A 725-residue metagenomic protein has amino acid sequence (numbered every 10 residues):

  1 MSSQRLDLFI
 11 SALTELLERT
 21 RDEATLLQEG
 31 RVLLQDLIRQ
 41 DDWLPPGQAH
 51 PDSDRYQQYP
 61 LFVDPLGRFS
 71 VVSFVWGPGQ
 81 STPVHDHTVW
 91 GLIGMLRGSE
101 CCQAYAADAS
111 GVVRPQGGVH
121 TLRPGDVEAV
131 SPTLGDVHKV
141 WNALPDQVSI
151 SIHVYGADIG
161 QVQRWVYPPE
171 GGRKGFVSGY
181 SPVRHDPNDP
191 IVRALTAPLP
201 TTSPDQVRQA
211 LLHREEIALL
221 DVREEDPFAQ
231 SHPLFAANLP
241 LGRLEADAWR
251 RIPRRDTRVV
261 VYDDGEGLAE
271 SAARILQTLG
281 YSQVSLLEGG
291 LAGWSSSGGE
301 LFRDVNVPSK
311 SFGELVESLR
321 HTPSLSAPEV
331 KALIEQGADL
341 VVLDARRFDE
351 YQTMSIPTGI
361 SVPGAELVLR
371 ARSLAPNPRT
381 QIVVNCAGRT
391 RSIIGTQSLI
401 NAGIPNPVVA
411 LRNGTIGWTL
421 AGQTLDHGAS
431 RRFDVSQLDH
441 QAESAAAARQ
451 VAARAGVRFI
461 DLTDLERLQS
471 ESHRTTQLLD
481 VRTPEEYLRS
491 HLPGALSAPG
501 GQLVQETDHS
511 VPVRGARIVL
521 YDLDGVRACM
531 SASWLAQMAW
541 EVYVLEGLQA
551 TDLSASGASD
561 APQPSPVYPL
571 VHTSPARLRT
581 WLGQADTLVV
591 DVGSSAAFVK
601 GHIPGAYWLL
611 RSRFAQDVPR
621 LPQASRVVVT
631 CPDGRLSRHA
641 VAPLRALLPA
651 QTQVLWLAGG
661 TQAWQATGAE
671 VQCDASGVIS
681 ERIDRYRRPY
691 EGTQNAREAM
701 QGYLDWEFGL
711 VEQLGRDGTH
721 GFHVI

Functional and structural regions predicted by a protein language model:
M1-D42: N-terminal leader/capping segments at the start of a protein or of a new domain
H50-P78, V127: A short glycine-rich, His/Asp/Glu-containing loop-to-beta-strand
V72-D86, T133-G135: Conserved short histidine dyad/triad with adjacent acidic residue
H87-A107: Glycine- and acidic-residue-biased ligand/ion/polar-headgroup-sensing regions
L92-G94, D146-Q161: A short hydrophobic beta-strand segment most commonly corresponding to one strand of the jelly-roll/cupin
A107-V137, V177: Short acidic-glycine-tyrosine-enriched beta hairpin
P132-I152: Ligand-binding loop in jelly-roll beta-barrel domains
R193-A218, V222-V341, A345-Q477, V481-L588 (+1 more regions): Rhodanese-like catalytic fold shared by cysteine-dependent sulfurtransferases and DSP/PTP-type phosphatases
